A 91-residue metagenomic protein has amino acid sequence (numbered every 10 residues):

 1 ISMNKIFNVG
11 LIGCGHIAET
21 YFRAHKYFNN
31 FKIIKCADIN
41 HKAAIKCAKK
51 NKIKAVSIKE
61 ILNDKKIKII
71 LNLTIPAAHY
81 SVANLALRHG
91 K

Functional and structural regions predicted by a protein language model:
I1-K50: N-terminal Rossmann-like dinucleotide-binding module
I53-K91: Beta-loop-alpha module in the N-terminal Rossmann-like domain of NAD(P)-dependent dehydrogenases, especially those
